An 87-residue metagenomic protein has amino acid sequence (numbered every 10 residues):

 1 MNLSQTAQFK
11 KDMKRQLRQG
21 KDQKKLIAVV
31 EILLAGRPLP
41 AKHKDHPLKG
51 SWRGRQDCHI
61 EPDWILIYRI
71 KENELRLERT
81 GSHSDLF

Functional and structural regions predicted by a protein language model:
M1-P62, I70-E78, S84-F87: Basic, Lys/Arg-enriched alpha-helical interface segments
